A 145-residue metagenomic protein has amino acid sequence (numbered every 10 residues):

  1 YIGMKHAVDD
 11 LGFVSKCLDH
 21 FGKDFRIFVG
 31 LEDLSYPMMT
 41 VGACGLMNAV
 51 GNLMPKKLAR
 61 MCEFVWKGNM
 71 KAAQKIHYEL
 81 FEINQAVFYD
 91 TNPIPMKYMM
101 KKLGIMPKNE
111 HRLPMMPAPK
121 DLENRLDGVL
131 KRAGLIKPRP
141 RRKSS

Functional and structural regions predicted by a protein language model:
Y1-C44: Ligand/cofactor pocket segment of small-molecule handling proteins
D33-S145: Structured C-terminal cap/extension of enzyme domains
